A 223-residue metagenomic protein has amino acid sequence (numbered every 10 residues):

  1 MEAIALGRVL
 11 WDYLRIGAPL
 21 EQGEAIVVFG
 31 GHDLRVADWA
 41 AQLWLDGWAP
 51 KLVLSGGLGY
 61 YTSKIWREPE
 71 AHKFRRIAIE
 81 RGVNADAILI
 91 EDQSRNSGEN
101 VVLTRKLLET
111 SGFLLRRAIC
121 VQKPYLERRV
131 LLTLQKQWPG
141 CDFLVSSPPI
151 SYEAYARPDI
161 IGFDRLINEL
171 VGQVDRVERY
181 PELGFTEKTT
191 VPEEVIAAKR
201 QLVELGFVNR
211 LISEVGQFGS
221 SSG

Functional and structural regions predicted by a protein language model:
M1-L170, L211-E214, S221-G223: A structural signal for short, hydrophobic/glycine-enriched beta-strand patches
R157-Q217: A conserved mid-domain beta-alpha-beta active-site/ligand-binding segment of alpha/beta enzyme cores
